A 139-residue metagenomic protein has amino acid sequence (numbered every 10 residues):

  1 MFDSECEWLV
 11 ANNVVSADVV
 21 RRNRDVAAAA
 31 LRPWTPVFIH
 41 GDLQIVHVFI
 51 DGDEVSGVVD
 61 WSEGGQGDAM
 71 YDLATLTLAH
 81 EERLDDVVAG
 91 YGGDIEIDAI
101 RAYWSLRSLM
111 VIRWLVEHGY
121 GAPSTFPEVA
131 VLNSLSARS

Functional and structural regions predicted by a protein language model:
M1-G41, G92, E96, V131-N133: An alpha-helical support segment within catalytic cores of ATP-dependent transferases
W8, Q66, A74-S139: Helix-rich C-terminal or lid/interface subdomains of diverse kinases
N12, A17-D18, V58, A69 (+1 more regions): Surface-exposed loop/turn and secondary-structure junction residues enriched for glycine/proline
A17, G52, E81-L84: Hydrophobic faces of stable alpha-helices that mediate helix-helix packing
R24-L73: Active-site acidic catalytic loop and adjacent metal/ATP-binding pocket of ATP-dependent phosphoryl transfer enzymes
